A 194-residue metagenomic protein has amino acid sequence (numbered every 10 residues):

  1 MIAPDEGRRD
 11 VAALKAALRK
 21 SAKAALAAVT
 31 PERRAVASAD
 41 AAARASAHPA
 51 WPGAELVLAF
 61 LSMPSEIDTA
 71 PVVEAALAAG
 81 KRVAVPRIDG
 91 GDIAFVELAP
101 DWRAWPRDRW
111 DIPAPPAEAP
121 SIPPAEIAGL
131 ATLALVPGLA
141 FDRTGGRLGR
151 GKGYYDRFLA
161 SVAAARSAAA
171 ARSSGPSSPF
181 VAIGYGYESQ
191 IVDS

Functional and structural regions predicted by a protein language model:
M1-A13, A17, A24-A28, A79 (+4 more regions): Surface-exposed, charge/polar-rich loops and edge strands
I2-L130: N-terminal active-site beta-alpha-beta segment that forms phosphate/nucleotide-binding and substrate-recognition loops
D40, P137-A140: Short, charged low-complexity linear motifs
R44, R147-L148: Short linear sequence motifs
M63-S65, L139-R143: Short glycine-rich anion-binding loops that position phosphate/pyrophosphate groups of nucleotides and phosphorylated
P71, Y154-R157: Non-catalytic alpha-helical scaffold/packing segments enriched in small hydrophobic residues
